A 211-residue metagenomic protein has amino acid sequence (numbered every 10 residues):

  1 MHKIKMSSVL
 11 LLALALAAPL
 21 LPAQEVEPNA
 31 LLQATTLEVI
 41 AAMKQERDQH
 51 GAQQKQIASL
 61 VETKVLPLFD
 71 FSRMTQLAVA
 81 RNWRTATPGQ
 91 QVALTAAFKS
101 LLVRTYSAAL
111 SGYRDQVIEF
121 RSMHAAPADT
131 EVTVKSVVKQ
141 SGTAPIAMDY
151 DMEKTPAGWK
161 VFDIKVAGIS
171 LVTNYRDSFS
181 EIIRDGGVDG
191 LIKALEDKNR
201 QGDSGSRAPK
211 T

Functional and structural regions predicted by a protein language model:
M1-L10: Bacterial N-terminal signal peptides that target proteins for export
A17-L20: N-terminal signal peptide c-region/cleavage motif recognized by signal peptidases
E25-Y106: Early exported N-terminus immediately downstream of N-terminal targeting peptides
V26, A41, Q45-Q56, T85-G89 (+8 more regions): Surface-exposed, polar/charged faces of alpha-helical domains in mature secreted/periplasmic/lumenal proteins
W83, S100-L101, A125-A126, K139-Q140 (+1 more regions): Solvent-exposed loop/turn segments at secondary-structure junctions within structured extracellular/periplasmic domains
R104-I146, K198-T211: Surface-exposed, charged secondary-structure patches
P145-T173: Short beta-strand edge/turn micro-motifs at domain boundaries
D163-T211: Low-complexity, intrinsically disordered terminal/linker segments enriched in charged and Gly/Pro repeats
